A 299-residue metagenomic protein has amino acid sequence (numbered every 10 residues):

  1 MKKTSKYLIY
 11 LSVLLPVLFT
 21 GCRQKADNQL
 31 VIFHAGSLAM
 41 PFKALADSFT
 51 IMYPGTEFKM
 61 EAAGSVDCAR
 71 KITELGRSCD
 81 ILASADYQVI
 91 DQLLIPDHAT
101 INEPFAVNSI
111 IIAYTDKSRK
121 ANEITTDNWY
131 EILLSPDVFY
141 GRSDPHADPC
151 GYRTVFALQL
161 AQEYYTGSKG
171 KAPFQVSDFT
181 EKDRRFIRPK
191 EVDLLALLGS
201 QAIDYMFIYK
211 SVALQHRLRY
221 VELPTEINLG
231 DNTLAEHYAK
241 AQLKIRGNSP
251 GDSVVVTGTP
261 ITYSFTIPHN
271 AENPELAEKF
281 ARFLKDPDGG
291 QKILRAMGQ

Functional and structural regions predicted by a protein language model:
M1-Q29: Short, low-complexity disordered leader/linker segments with a strong preference for bacterial N-terminal type II
C22-Y53, E57, E61, V66 (+3 more regions): Exported/periplasmic ABC-transporter solute-binding proteins
L75-D86, I90-P104: Short beta-strand-centered segments that line the small-molecule binding cleft or hinge of alpha/beta clamshell
N102-F105, T166-S168: A short alpha-helix-loop-beta-strand transition element characteristic of N-terminal alpha/beta dinucleotide-binding
V107-N108, P260: Short, solvent-exposed loop/turn segments at the edges of secondary structure
